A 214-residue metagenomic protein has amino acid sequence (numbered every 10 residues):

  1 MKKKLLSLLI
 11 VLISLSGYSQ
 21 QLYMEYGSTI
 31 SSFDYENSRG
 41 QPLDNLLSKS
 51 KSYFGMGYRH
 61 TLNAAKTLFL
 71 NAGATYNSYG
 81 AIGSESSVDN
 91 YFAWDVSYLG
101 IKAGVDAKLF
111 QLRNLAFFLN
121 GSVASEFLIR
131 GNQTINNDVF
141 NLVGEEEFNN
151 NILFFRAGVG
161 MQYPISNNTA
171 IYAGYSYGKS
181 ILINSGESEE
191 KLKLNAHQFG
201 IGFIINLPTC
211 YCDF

Functional and structural regions predicted by a protein language model:
M1-K4, S19-Q20: Positively charged n-region of N-terminal signal peptides that target proteins for export
K4-L15: Sec-dependent N-terminal signal peptides
Y18-A64, I204-F214: Short glycine/proline- and aromatic-enriched beta-strand/turn motifs that initiate or cap beta-hairpins
Q20, S48-F54, D95-I101, L115 (+2 more regions): Residues that define the transmembrane beta-barrel architecture of outer-membrane proteins
S31-Y35, Y79, I152-F214: Predominantly the C-terminal beta-signal and adjacent terminal strand-loop region of outer-membrane beta-barrel
S32-L46, S78-Y98, F127-N149, L182-L192 (+1 more regions): Flexible, solvent-exposed loop segments that connect beta-strands
M56-N137, H197-F214: Gram-negative (and chloroplast) outer-membrane scaffold detector with strong preference for beta-barrel transmembrane
A116-I171: A charged, solvent-exposed segment within the mature domains of Sec-exported extracytoplasmic proteins
